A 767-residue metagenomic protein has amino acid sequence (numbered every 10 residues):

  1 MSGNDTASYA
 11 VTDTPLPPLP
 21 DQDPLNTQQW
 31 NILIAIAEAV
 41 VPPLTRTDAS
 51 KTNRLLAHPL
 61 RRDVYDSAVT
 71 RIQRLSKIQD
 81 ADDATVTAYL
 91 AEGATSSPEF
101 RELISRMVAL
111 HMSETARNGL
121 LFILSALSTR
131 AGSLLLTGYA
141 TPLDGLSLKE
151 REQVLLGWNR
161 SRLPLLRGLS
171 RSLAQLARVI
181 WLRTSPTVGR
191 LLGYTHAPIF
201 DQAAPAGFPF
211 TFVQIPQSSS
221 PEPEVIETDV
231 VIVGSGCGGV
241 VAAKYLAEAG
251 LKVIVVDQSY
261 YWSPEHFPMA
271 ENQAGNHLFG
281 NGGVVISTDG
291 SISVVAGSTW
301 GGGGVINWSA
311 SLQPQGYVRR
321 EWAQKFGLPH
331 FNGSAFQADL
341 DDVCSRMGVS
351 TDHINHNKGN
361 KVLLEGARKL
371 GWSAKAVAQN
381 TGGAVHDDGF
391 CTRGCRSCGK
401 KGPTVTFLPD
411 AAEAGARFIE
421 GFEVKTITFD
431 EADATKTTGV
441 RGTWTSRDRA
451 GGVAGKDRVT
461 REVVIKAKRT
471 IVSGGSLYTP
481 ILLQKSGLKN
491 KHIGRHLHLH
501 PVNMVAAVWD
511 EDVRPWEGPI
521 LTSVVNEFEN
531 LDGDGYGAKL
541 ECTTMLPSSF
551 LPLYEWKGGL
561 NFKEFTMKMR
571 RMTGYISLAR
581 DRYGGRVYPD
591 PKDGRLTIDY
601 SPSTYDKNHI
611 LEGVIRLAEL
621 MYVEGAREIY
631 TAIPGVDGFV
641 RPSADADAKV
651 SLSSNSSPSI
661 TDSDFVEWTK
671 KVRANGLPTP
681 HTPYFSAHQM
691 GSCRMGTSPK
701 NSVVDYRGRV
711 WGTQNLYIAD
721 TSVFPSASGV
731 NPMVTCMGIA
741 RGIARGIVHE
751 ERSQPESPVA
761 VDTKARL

Functional and structural regions predicted by a protein language model:
S2-N31, A35, A39-V41, T47-N118 (+5 more regions): Extreme N-terminal leader/targeting segments of oxidoreductases
L135-Y139, L143-L173, W181, W300 (+3 more regions): Rossmann-like flavin
S172-S218, H330-D430, T437, A632-W668: Conserved redox-cofactor binding core of oxidoreductases
P221-V255: N-terminal Rossmann-like FAD-binding beta1-loop-alpha1 element of flavoenzymes
Y245-N272, S293, T299, E413 (+5 more regions): Glycine-rich loop(s) and the adjacent beta-strand/alpha-helix scaffold that form part
L251, Q258-Y317, G359-R368: N-terminal FAD cofactor-binding segment of flavoenzymes
G383-H386, C391, T428, G439 (+2 more regions): A glycine-rich dinucleotide-binding beta-alpha-beta segment and adjacent secondary-structure elements that constitute
N490-M621, E628, P642, A648-S651 (+3 more regions): FAD cofactor-binding and catalytic pocket of flavoenzymes
